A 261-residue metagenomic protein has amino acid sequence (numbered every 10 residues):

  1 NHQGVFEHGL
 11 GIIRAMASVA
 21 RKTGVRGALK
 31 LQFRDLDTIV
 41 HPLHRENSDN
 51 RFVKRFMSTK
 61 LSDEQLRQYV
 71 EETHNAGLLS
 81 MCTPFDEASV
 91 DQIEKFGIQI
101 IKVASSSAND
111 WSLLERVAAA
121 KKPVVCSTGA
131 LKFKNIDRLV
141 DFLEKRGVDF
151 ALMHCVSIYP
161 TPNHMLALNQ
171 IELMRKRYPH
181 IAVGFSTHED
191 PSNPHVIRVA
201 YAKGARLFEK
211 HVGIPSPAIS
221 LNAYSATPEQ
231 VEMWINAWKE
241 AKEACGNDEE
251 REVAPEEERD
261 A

Functional and structural regions predicted by a protein language model:
N1-A261: Catalytic cores and adjacent flexible loops of soluble metabolic enzymes that perform enolate/carbanion chemistry on
